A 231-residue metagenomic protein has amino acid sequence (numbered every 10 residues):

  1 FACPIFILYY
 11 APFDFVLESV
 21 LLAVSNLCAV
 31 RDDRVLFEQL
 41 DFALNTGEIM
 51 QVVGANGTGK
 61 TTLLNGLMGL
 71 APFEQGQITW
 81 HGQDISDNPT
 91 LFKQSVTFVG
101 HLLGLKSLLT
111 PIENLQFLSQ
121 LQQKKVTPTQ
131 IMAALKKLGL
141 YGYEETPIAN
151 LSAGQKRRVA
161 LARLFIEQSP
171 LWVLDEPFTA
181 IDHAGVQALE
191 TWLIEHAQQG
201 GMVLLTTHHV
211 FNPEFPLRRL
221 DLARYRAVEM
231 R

Functional and structural regions predicted by a protein language model:
M68: Helix-to-loop junction immediately C-terminal to a conserved catalytic motif
F73-D87, L91-F92: Conserved ABC transporter NBD signature motif
L102, S107-Q122: Q-loop/switch helix immediately C-terminal to the Walker
L108, P147-L151: Conserved ABC ATPase signature
Q116, P128-Y143: Conserved ABC ATPase "signature" region
L161, G200: Hydrophobic anchor residue at the start of the ABC signature
W172-E176: Catalytic Walker B motif of ABC-type/P-loop ATPase nucleotide-binding domains
